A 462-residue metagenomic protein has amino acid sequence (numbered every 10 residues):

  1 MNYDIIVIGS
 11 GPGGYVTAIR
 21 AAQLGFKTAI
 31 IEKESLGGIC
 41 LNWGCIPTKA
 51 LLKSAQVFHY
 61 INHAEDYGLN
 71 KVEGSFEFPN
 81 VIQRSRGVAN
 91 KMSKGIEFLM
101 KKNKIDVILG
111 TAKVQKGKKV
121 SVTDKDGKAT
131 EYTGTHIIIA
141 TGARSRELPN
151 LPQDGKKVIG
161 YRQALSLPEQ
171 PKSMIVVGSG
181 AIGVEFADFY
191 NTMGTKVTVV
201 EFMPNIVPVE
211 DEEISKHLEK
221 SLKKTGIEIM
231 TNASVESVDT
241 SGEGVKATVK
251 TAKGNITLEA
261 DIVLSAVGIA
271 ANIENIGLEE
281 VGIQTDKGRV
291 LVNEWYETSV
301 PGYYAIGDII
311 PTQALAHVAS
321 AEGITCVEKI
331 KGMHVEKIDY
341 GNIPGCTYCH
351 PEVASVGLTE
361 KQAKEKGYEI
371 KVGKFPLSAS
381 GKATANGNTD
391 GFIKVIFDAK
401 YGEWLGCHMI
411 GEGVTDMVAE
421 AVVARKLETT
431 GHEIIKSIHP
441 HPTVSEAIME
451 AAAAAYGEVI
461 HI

Functional and structural regions predicted by a protein language model:
M1-G11, Q170-G180: Beta1/beta-strand and adjacent pyrophosphate-binding region of the FAD-binding site in flavoprotein oxidoreductases
M1-Y3, I19-F26, I31-Q170, T198 (+7 more regions): Glycine-rich flavin
I6-G13, T17, A22-E34, I46 (+4 more regions): Flexible, glycine-rich terminal cap/loop adjacent to redox cofactors in electron-transfer oxidoreductases
I6-I8, A112, E131-G142, V177 (+3 more regions): Short hydrophobic core segments
G13, G37, I182: Hydrophobic/small residue at the entry helix of a nucleotide-binding pocket
A18, A22, A187, N191-T192: Gly/Ala-rich phosphate-binding loop of Rossmann-like dinucleotide-binding domains, activating on the conserved
D154-Q170, T257-G332: FAD-site-proximal beta/loop scaffold in flavoenzymes
S241, V281-I283, A385-D390: Short loop/turn motifs at secondary-structure junctions and domain boundaries
